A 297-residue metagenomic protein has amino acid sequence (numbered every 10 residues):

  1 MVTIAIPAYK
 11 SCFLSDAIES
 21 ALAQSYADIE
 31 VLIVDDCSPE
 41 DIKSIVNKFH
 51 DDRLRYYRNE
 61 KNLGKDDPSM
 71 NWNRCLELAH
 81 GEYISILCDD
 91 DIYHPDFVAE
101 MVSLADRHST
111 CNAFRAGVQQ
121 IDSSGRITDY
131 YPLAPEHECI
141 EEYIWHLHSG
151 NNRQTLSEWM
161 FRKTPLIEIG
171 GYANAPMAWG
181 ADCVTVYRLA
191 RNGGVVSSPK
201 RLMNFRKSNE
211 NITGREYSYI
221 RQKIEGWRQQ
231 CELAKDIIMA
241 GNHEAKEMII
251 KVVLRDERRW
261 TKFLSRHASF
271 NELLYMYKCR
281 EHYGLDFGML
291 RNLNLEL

Functional and structural regions predicted by a protein language model:
M1-V2, L22-I33, D52-R55: Short loop->beta transition adjacent to catalytic acidic/histidine clusters or analogous donor-positioning motifs
I4, H137-Q222: Conserved nucleotide-sugar donor-binding catalytic segment
K10-A23: Short, well-formed alpha-helical segments that are part of the catalytic scaffolds of diverse glycosyltransferases
D35-S44, K61, C88, H94: A conserved acidic beta->alpha catalytic loop
E60-A79: Glycine-rich, basic loop-to-helix element that forms the pyrophosphate-binding segment of sugar-nucleotide handling
I84: Short aromatic/hydrophobic "clamp" motif used to bind/position activated sugar donors
D96-Y130: Conserved donor NDP-sugar-binding/catalytic core segment of glycosyltransferases
K235, K251-L297: Membrane-interface aromatic/basic loop that binds lipid-linked glycans or pyrophosphate carriers, typified by
